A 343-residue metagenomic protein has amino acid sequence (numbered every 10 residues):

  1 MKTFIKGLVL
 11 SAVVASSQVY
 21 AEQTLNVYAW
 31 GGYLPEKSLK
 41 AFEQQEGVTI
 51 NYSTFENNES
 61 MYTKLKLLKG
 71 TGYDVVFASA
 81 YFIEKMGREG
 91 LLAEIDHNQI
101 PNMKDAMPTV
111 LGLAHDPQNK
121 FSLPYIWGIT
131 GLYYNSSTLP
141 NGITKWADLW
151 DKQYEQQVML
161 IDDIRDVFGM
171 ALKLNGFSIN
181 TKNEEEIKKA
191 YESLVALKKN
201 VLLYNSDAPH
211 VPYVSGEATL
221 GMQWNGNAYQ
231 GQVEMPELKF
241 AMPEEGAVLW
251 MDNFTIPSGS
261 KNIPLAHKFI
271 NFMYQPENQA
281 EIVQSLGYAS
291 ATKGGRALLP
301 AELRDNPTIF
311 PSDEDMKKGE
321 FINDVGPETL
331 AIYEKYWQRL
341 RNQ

Functional and structural regions predicted by a protein language model:
K2-L10: Sec-dependent signal peptide recognition, specifically the positively charged N-region followed immediately by
S17-A21: Sec/Tat signal peptide C-region and signal peptidase I cleavage site
E22-K85: Early extracytoplasmic/lumenal segment of secretory-pathway proteins
G72-Y73, F77-I83, G87-N200, N205-V214: Extracytoplasmic ligand-binding site segments that recognize negatively charged/polar headgroups
I83-K85, V214, L220-E237: A ligand-binding cleft/hinge motif common to bilobed small-molecule-binding domains
I187-A196, E234-S258, R304: Periplasmic-binding protein-like
P257-K317: Mature extracytoplasmic/periplasmic domains
E314-Q343: Conserved C-terminal helix/tail region of periplasmic/extracytoplasmic solute-binding proteins
